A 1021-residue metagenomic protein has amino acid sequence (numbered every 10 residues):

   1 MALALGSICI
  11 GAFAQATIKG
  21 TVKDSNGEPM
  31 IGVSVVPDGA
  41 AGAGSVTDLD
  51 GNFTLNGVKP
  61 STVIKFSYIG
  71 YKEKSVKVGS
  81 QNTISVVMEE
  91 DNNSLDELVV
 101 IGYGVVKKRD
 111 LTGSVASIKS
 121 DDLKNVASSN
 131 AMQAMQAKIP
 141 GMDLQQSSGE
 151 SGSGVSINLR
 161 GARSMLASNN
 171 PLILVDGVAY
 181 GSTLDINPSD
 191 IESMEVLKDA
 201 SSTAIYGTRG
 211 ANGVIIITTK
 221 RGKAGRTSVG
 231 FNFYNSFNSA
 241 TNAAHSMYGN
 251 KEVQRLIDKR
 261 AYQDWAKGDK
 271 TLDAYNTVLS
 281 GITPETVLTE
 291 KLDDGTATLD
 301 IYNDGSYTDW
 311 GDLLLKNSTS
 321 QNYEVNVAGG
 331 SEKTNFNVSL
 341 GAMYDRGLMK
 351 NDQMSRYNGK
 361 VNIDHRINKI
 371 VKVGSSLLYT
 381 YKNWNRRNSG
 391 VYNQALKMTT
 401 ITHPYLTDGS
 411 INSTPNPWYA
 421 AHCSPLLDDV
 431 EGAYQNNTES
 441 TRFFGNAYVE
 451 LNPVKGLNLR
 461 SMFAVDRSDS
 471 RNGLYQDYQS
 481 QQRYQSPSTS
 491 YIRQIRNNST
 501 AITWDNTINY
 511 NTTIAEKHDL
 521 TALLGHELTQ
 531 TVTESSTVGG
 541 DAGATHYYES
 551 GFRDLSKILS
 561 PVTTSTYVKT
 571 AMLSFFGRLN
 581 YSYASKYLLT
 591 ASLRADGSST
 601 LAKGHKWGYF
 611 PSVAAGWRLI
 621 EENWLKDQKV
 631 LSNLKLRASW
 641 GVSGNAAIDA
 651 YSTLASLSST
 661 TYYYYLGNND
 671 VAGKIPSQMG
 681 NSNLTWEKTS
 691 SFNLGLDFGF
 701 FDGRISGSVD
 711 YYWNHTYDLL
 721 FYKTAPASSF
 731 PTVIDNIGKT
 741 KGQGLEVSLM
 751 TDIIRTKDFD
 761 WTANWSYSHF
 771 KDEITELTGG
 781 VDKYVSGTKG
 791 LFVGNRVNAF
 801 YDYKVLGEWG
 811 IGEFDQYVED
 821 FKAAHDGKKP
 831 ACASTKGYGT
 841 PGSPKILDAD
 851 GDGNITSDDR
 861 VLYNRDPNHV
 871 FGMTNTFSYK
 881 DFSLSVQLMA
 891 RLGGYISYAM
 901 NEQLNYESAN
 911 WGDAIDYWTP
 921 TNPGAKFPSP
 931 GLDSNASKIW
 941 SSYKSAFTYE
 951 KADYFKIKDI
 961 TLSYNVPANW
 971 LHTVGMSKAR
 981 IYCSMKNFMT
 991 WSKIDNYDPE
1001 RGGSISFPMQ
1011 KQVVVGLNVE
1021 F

Functional and structural regions predicted by a protein language model:
M1-K360, H365, K372-G374, L378 (+6 more regions): Short, small/polar-rich motifs associated with maturation and membrane association, primarily at protein termini
G230-D300, T537, D735, D752-R865 (+1 more regions): Conserved small-residue
A240-A244, D300-G341, D345-D352, N358-L426 (+10 more regions): Flexible loop and strand-edge segments within Gram-negative outer membrane beta-barrel domains
E252-A266, V278-G305, Q394-D429, L474-S490 (+7 more regions): Surface-exposed loop/turn segments flanking beta-strands in extracellular/periplasmic regions
T296-L299, K557, S598, R891-M985: Extracytoplasmic gating/loop element in the C-terminal half of outer-membrane beta-barrel translocons and assembly
K316-E332, G341-M343, L427-L474, R493-I514 (+10 more regions): Outer-membrane beta-barrel transmembrane strands
G347-N358, D364, L378-Y392, T441-R442 (+5 more regions): Small-side-chain secondary-structure face that scaffolds active or pore-lining regions
D429-Y434, F443, L555-F576, Y664-S706 (+4 more regions): Outer-membrane beta-barrel signature, preferentially recognizing the C-terminal barrel domain of Gram-negative
